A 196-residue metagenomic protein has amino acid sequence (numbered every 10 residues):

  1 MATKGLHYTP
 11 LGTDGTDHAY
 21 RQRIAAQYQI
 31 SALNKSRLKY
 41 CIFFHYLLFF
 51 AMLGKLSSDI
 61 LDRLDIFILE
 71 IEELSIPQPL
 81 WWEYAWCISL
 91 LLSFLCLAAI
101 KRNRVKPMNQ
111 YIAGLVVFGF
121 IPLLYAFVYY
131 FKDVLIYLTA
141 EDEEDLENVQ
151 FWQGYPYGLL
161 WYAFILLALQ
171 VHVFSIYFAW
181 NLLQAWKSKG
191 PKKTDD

Functional and structural regions predicted by a protein language model:
M1-I100, K106-D196: Topology signature of small-to-medium multi-pass alpha-helical membrane proteins
